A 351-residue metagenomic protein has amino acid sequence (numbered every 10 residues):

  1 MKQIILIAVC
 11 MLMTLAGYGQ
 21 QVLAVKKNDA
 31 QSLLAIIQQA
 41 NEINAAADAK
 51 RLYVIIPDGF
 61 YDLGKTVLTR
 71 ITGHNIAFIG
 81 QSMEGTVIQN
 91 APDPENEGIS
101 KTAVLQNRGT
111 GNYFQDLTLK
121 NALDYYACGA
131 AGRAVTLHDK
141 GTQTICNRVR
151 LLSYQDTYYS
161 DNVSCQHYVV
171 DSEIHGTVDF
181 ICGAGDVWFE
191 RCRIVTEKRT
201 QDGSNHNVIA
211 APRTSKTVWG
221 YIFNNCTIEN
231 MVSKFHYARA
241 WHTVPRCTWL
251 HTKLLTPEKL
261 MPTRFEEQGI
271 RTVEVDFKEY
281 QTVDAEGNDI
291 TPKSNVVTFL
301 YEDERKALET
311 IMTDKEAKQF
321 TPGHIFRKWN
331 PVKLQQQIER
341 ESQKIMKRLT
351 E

Functional and structural regions predicted by a protein language model:
M1-I4: Positively charged n-region of N-terminal signal peptides that target proteins for export
C10-G17: Hydrophobic h-region of N-terminal signal peptides that target proteins for export in Gram-negative bacteria
V22-K26, A30-E351: Sequence-level preference for short, compositionally simple segments enriched in small aliphatic or small polar residues
